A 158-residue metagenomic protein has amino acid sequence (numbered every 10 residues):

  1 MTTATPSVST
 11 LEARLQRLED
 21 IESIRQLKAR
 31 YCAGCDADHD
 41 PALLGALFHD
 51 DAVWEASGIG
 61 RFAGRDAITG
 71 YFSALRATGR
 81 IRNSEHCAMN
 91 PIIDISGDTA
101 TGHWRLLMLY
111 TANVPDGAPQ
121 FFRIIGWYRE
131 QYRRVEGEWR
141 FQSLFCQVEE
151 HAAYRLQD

Functional and structural regions predicted by a protein language model:
M1-A37, P41-A42, A46: Short, low-complexity N-terminal intrinsically disordered segments enriched in polar/charged residues
T2-E12, A77-D158: A beta-strand edge to alpha-helix "cap/lid" segment located at domain peripheries
L11, S23-I24, F48, A52 (+2 more regions): General secondary-structure edge motif
G34, G58, A118, F122: Short, charged/polar micro-motifs that form catalytic or ligand-binding hotspots
P41-L107: A solvent-exposed, acidic/Ser-Thr-rich amphipathic alpha-helical stretch
